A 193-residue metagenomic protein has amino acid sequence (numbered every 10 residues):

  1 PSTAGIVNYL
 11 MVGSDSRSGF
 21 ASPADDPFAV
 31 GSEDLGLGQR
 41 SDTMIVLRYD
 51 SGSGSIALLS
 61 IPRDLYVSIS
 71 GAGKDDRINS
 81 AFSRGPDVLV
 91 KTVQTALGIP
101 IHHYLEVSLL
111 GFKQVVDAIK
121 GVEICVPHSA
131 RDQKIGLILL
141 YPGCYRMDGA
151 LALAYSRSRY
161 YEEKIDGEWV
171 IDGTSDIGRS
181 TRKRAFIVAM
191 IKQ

Functional and structural regions predicted by a protein language model:
P1-S53: Entry/capping segment at the start of metal-dependent catalytic domains with acidic active-site entry clusters
A4, V115-Q193: Flexible, polar/acidic helix-loop-strand segments at domain edges
A4-V7, Q39-M44, S53-I61, G73-D75 (+6 more regions): Extracytoplasmic
M11-G13, P62-R63, H128: Flexible glycine-/small-residue-rich
S32-L35, D75-S83, G98-H103, P142 (+2 more regions): Second-shell loop/turn segments in exported
R48-S51, Y66, S70, S83 (+4 more regions): Sec-exported extracytoplasmic/periplasmic mature domains
I78-P142: Amphipathic, coiled-coil-like alpha-helical scaffolding segments used for oligomerization/assembly
